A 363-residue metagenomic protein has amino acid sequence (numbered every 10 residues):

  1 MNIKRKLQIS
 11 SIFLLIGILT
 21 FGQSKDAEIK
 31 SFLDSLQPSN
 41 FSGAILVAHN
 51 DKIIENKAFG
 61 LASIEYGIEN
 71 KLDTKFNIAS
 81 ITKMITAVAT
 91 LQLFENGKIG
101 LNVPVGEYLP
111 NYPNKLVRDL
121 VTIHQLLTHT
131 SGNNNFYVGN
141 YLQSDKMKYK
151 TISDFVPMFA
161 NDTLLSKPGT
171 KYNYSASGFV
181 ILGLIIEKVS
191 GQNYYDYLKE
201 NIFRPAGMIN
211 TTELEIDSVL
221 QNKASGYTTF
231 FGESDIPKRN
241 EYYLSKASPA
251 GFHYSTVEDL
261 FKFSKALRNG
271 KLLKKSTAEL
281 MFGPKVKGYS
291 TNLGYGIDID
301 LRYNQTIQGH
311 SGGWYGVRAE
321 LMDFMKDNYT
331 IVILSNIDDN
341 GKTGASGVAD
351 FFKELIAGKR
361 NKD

Functional and structural regions predicted by a protein language model:
M1-E28: Bacterial Sec-dependent N-terminal signal peptides
S24, T306, I337-D363: Short, gly/Ser/Thr-rich active-site loops of penicillin-recognizing serine hydrolases
K25-F76, K98-G100, A160: Short, conserved catalytic-motif segment at the N-terminal edge
I45, D51, K75-N102, F179-E187 (+2 more regions): Active-site SXXK
G60-I64, L244, D338-N340: A short acidic/small-residue loop/turn micro-motif
L101-L116: Short, glycine/proline-biased beta-turn/loop segments that scaffold the active-site neighborhood
L116-Y315: Short, surface-exposed loop or secondary-structure junction motifs that flank catalytic or metal-binding residues
H310, R318-I337: Short, well-ordered beta-strand elements
